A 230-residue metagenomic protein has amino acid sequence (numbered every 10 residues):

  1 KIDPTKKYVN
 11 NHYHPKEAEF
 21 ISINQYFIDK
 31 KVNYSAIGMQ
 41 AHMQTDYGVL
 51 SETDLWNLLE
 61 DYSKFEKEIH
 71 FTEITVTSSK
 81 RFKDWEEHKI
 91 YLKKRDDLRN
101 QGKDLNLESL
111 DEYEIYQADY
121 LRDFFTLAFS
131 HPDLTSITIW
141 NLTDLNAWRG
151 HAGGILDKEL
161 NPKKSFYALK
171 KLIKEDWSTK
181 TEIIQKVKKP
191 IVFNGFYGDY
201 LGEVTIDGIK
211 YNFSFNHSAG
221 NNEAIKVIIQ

Functional and structural regions predicted by a protein language model:
K1-F20, K67-K80, T135-D144: Aromatic-lined carbohydrate-recognition surfaces of secreted/lumenal glycan-active proteins
I2-K6, D29-N33, H131-D133: Short helix-capping segments at alpha-helix termini
D3, H12, A41, P132 (+1 more regions): Sec/Tat-exported extracytoplasmic proteins
N11-H14, Q40-V49, N106-Y116, L156: The substrate-binding groove and active-site-proximal loops of carbohydrate-active enzymes, especially glycoside
P15-K30, V49-L59: Distinct, well-ordered alpha-helical segments
D29-V32, S63-E68: Short helix-capping and hinge/turn segments at secondary-structure transitions, especially at repeat and domain
D54-E66, T77-Q230: Aromatic-rich peripheral "rim/lid" segments of glycoside hydrolase catalytic domains that contact and position glycan
